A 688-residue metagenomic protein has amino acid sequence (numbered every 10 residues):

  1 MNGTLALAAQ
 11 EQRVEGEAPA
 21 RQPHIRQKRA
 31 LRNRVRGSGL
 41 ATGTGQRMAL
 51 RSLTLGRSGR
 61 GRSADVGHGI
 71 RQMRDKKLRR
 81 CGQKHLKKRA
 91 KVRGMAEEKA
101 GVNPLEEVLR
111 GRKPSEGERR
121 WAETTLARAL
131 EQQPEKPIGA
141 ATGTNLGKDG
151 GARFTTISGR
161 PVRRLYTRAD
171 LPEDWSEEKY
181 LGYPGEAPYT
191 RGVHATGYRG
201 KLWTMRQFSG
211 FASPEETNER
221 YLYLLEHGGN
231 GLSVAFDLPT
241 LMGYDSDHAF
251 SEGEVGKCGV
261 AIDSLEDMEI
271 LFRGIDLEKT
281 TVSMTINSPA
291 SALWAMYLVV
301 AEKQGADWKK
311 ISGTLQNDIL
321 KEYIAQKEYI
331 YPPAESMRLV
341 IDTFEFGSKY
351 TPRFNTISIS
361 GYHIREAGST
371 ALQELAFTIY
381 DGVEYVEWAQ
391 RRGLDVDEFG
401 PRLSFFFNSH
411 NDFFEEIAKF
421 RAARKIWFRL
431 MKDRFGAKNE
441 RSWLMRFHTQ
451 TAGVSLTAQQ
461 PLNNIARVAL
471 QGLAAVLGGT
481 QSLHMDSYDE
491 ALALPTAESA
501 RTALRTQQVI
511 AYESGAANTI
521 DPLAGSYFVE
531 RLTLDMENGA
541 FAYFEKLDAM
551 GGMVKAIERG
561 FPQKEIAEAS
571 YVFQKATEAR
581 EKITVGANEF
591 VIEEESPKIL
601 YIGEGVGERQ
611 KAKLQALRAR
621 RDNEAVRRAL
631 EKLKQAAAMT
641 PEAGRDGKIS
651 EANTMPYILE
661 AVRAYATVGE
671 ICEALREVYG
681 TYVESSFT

Functional and structural regions predicted by a protein language model:
K88-E266, L271-E278, A301-Q304, A542-E545 (+5 more regions): Acidic/polar, glycine-rich intrinsically disordered N-terminal extensions of enzymes
R120-V162, R168, E173-S176, G229 (+4 more regions): Gly/Pro-rich turn-and-neighbor structural signature
G229, S251-R391, E416-L430, P461-A469: Active-site cavity-forming subdomains of large catalytic enzyme subunits
G253-K257, V282, E322-Y331, I364-S369 (+6 more regions): Short beta-alpha connecting loops at secondary-structure transitions that line or flank enzyme active sites
L293-A295, G368-A376, H410-A422, T451-I465 (+6 more regions): Short glycine/threonine-rich loop-to-helix capping motif typified by GTGT followed within a few residues by an Asp-Pro
D395-F399, A437-T451, Q459-Y488, P495-I520 (+3 more regions): Flexible glycine/proline-rich, aromatic-decorated loop/lid segments
L483, E490, I510-I566: Long, amphipathic alpha-helical stalk/connector segments used for oligomerization, subunit docking, or mechanical
